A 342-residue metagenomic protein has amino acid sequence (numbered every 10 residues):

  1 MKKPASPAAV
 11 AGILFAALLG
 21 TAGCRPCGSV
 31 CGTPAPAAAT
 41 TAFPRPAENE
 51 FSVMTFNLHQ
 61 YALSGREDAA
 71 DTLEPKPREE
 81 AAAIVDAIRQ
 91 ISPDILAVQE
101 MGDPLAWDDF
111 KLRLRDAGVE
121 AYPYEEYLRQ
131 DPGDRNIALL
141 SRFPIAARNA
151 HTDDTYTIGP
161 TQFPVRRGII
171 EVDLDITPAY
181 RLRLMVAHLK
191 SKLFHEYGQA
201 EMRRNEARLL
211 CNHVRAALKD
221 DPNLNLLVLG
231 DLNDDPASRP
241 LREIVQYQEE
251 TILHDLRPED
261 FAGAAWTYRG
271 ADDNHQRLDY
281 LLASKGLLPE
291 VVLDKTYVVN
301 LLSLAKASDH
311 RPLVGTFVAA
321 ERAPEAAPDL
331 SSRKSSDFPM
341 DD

Functional and structural regions predicted by a protein language model:
K2-A11: Bacterial N-terminal signal peptides that target proteins for export
A11-T21: Bacterial N-terminal signal peptides
G23-A117, Y124, R129-Q130, R135 (+3 more regions): N-terminal, active-site-proximal structural segment of metallo-dependent hydrolase catalytic domains
R25-T40, P104, P164, A216-L226 (+1 more regions): Metal-dependent phosphoester-hydrolase catalytic domains
A42, D68-P75, P93-E100, Y127 (+5 more regions): Second-shell loop/turn segments in exported
R45-V53, P164-L189, L193: Beta-strand-turn-beta hairpins that frame and shape the catalytic cleft of phosphate-ester-processing enzymes
L58, E100-M101, F143, L189 (+1 more regions): Active-site metal-binding loops of divalent metal-dependent hydrolases
G102-R181: Structured beta-strand-rich core segments of catalytic domains in phosphoester-bond hydrolases
